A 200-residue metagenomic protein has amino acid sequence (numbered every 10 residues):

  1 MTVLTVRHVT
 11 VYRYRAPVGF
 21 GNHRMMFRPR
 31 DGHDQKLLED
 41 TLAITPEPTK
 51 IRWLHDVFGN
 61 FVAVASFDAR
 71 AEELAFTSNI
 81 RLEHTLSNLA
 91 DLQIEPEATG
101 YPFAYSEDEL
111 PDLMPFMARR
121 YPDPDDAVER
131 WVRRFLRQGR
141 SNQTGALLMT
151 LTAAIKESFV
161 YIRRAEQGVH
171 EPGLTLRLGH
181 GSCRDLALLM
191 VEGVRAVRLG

Functional and structural regions predicted by a protein language model:
M1-R137, S141: Linear, non-domain "peripheral" regions
T99-G181, L189, A196: Secondary-structure boundary elements
R198-G200: Short, well-structured beta-strand/strand-turn elements
